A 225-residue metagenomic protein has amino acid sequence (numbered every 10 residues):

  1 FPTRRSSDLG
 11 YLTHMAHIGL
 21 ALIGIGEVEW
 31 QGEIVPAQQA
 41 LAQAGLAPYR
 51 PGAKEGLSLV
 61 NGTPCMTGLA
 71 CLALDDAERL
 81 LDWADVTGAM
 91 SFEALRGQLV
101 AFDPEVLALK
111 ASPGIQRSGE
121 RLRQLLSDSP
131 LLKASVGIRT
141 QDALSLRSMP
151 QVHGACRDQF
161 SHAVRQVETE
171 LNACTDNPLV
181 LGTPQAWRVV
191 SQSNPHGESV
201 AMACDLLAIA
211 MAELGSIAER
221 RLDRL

Functional and structural regions predicted by a protein language model:
F1-S6: Short, small-residue-biased leader/transition segments that mark boundaries at the very start of proteins
S7, A16-I18, A212-G215, E219-L225: Small-residue-enriched alpha-helical segments and adjacent helix-cap loops that form tight helix-helix packing
S7-D8, A84, L207: Buried hydrophobic positions in well-ordered alpha/beta secondary-structure cores of metabolic enzymes
L9-Y11, I25, E198, S216: Gly/Ser/Thr-rich helix-start
Y11-L20, L206: Conserved beta-strand-centric core segments of catalytic alpha/beta enzyme folds
A16-R121: Mobile "lid/hinge" segments at catalytic clefts and subdomain interfaces of large enzymes
G56-G62, D176-A186, L225: Active-site-adjacent bridging/hinge elements
F92-S216: Accessory "access/gating" subregions that flank catalytic or transport cores
